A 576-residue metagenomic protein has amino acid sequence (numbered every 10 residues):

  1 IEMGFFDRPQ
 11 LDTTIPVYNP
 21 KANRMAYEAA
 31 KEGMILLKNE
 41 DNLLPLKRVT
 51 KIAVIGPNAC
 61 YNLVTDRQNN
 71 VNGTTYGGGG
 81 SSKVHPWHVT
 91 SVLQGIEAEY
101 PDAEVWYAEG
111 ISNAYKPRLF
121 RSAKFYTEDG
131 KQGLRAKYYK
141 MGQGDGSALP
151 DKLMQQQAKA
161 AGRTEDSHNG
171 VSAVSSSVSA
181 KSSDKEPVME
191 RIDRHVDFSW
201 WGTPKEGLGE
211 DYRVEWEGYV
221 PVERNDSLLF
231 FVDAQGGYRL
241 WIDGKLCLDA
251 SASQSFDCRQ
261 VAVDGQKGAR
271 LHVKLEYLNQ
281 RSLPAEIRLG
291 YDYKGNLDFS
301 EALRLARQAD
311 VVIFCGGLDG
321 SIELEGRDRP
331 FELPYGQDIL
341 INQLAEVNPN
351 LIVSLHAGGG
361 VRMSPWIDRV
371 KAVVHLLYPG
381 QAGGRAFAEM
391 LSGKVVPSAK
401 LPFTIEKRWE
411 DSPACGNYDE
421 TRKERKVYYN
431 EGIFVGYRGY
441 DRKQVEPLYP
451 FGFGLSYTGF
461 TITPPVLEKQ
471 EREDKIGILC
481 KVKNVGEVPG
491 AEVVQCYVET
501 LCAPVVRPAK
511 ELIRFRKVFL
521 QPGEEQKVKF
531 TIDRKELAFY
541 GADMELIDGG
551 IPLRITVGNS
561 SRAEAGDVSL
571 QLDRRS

Functional and structural regions predicted by a protein language model:
I1-D7, T14: Long, well-ordered, tryptophan-enriched scaffold segments
F6-P9, G416: Short amphipathic alpha-helical segments at helix boundaries and their inter-helical linkers
L11-P20: Short glycine/proline- and acidic residue-enriched helix-loop micro-motifs that form flexible lids or anion-recognition
P16, R24-S576: C-terminal non-catalytic regions of proteins with extracellular/luminal or membrane-system context
